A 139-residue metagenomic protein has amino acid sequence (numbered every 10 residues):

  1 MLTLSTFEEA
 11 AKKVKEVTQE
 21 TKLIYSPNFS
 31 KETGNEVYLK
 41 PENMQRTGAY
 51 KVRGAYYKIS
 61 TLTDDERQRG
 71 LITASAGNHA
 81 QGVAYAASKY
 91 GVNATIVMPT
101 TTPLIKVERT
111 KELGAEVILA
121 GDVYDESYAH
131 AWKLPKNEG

Functional and structural regions predicted by a protein language model:
M1-G139: PLP-dependent amino-acid enzyme catalytic core
